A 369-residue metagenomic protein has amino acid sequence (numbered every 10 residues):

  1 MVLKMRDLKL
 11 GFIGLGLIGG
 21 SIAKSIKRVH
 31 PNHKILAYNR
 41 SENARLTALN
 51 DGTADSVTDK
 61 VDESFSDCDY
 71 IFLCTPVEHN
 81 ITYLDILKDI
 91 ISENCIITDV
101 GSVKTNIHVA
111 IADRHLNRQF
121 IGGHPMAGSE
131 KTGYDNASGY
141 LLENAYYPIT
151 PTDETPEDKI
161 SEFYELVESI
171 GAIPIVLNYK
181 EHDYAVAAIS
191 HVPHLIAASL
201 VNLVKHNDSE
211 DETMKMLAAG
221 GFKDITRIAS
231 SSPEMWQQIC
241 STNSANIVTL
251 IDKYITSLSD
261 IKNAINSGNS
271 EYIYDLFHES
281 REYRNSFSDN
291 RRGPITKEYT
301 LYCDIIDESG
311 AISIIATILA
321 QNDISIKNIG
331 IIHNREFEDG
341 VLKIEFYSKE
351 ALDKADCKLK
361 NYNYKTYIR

Functional and structural regions predicted by a protein language model:
V2-F65, Y70: NAD(P)+-binding Rossmann beta1-loop-alpha1 motif at the extreme N-terminus of oxidoreductases
V61-I91, I96: Rossmann-like NAD(P)-binding element
C74-P76, G101, P151: Glycine-rich, N-terminal phosphate-binding loop of Rossmann-like dinucleotide-binding domains
Y83-D135: Rossmann-like NAD(P)(H) cofactor-binding subdomain of soluble oxidoreductases
L141-I228: Internal alpha-helical scaffold of NAD(P)-dependent oxidoreductase catalytic cores
E210-S280: Interdomain hinge/lid region at the active-site interface of Rossmann-like NAD(P)-dependent oxidoreductases
Y283-R369: A conserved regulatory-domain signal marking ACT and ACT-like small-molecule sensing domains and adjacent regulatory
